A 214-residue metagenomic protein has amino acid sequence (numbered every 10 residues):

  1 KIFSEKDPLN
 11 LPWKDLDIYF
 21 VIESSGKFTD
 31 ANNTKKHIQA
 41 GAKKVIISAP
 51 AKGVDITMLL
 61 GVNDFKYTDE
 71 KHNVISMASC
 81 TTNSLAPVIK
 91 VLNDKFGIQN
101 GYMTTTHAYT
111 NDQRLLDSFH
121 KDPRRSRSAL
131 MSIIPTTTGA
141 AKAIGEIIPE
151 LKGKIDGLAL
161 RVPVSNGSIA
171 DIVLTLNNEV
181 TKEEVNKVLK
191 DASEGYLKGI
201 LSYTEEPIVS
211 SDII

Functional and structural regions predicted by a protein language model:
K1-P12, G97-N100, T105-I214: C-terminal substrate-binding/catalytic lobe of Rossmann-fold NAD(P)-dependent oxidoreductases
K1-S126: N-terminal Rossmann-like NAD(P) cofactor-binding subdomain of oxidoreductases, focused on the glycine-rich
